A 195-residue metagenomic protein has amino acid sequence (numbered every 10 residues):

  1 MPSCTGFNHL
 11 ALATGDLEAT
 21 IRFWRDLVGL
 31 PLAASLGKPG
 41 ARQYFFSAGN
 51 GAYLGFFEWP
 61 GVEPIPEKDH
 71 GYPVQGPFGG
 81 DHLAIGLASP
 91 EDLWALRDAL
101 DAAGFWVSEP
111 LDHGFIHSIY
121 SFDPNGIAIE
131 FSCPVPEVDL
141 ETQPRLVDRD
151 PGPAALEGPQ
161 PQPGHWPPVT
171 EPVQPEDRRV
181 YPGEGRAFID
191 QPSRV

Functional and structural regions predicted by a protein language model:
M1-F7, A13-A33, A48-W106, F122-V195: Glyoxalase I/VOC metalloenzyme domain signal
A34-G37, S108-D112: Short beta-strand-to-loop elements that line the ligand-binding cleft of bilobed periplasmic-binding protein-like
K38-R42, H113-H117: Short acidic/glycine-enriched loop/turn segments that link adjacent beta-strands
Q43-S47: N-terminal strand-loop-strand beta-hairpin
W106-P110, S118-I119: Catalytic micro-motifs at enzyme active sites that drive phosphoryl/nucleotidyl and oxygen chemistry
